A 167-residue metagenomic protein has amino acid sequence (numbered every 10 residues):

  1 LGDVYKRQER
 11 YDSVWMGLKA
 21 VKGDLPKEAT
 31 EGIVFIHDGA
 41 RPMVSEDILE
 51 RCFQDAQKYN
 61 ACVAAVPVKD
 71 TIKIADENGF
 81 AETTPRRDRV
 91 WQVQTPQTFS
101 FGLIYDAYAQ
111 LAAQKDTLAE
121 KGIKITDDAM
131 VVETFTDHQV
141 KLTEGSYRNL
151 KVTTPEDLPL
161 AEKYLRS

Functional and structural regions predicted by a protein language model:
L1-Y5: Short, small-residue-biased leader/transition segments that mark boundaries at the very start of proteins
Q8-D12, M16, E120-D127: Residues at secondary-structure transition points
R10-A75, Q94: Conserved beta-loop-beta/alpha segment of the NTase-like Rossmann-fold superfamily that binds/positions NTPs
A20-V21, F53, N78-T84, P159-A161: Short, hinge-like loop/turn segments at secondary-structure boundaries
L25-P26, Q54, E82-T83, V132 (+1 more regions): Short secondary-structure boundary/capping segments
I33-V34, T84-D88, L142: Short, flexible turn/loop "capping" segments at secondary-structure junctions
I74-F99: Short, flexible, basic/aromatic active-site loop/helix in glycosyltransferases
W91-S167: Conserved alpha/beta core of the MobA/IspD/sugar-nucleotide pyrophosphorylase nucleotidyltransferase superfamily
